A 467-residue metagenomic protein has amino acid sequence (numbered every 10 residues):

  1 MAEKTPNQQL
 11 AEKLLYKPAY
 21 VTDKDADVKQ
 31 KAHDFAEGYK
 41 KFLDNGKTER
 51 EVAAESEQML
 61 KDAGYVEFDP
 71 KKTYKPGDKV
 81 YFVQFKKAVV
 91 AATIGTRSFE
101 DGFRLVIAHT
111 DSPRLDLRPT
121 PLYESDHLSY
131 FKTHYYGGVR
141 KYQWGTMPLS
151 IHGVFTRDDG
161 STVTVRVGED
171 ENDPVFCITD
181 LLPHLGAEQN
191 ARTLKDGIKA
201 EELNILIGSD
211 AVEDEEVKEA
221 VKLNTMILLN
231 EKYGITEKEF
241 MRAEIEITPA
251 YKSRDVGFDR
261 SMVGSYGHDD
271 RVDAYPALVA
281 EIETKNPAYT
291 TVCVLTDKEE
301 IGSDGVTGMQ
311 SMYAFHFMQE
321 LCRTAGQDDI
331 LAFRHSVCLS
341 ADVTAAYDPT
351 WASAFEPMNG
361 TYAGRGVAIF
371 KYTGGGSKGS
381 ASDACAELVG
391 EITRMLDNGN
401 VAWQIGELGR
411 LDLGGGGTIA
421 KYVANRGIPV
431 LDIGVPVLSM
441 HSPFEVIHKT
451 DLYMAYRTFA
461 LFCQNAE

Functional and structural regions predicted by a protein language model:
M1-E467: N-terminal hydrophobic/helix-forming segments and targeting peptides
